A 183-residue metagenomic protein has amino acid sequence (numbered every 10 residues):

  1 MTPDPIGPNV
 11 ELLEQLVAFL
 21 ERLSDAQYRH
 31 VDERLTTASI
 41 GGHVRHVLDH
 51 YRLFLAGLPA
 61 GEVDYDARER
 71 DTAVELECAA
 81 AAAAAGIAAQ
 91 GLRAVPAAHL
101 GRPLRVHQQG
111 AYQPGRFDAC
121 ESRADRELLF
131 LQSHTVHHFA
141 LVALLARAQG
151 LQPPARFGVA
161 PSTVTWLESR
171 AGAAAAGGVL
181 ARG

Functional and structural regions predicted by a protein language model:
M1-P5, N9: Short, extreme N-terminal leader segments that mark the start of a protein/domain
N9-L16, I40-F54, C78-L92, L131-V142: Alpha-helical transition-metal enzyme core signature, strongest for iron centers
Q15-S39, L55-A73, G115-E121: Helix-loop segments that flank and shape redox-cofactor active sites
L20, Y51, A146-Q149: A generic secondary-structure signal for well-formed alpha-helical elements
D49-A94, A98-R116, L151-G183: Short, helix-capping/interhelical loops that line the mouth of catalytic, cofactor-, or ligand-binding pockets
C120-S133: Individual transmembrane alpha-helices with interfacial aromatic-anchor signatures
F139-F157: Short conserved catalytic/interaction loops centered on acidic-Pro-aromatic/His motifs
